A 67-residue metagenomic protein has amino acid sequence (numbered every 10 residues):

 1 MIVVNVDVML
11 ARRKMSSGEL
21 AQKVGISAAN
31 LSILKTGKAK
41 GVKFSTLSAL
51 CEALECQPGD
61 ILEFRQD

Functional and structural regions predicted by a protein language model:
M1-M15: A short, Lys/Arg-rich alpha-helix, primarily the initiator
D7, G18, S48: Residues within the helices of the helix-turn-helix
V8, A28, I33, K40 (+2 more regions): Short, charged recognition helix plus adjacent turn of helix-turn-helix-like nucleic-acid-binding domains
L10, A21, C51: The alpha-helix within a helix-turn-helix
M15-I33: Short alpha-helical DNA-recognition segment
S45-D60: DNA major-groove recognition helix of helix-turn-helix/homeodomain DNA-binding modules
